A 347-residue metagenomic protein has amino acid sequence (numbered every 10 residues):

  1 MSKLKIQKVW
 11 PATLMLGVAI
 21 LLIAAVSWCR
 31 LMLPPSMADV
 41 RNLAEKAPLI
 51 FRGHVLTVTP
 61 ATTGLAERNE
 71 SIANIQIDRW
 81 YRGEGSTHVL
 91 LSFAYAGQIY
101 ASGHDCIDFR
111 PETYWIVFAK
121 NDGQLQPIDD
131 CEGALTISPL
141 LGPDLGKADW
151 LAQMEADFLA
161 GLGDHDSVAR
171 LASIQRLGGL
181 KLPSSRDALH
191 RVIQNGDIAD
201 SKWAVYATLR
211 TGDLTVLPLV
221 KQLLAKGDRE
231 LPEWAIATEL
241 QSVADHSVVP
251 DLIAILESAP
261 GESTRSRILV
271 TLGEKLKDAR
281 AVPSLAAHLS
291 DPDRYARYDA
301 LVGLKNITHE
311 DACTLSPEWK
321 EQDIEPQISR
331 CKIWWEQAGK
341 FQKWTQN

Functional and structural regions predicted by a protein language model:
K8-Q194, I198-R210, L219-A225, T238 (+4 more regions): Transition segments tied to proteolytic processing and entry into folded domains
H165-R170, A199-S201, D228-E233, G261-R265 (+3 more regions): Positions within the helices of HEAT/ARM-like alpha-solenoid repeats
A172-S173, A204-V205, P232-I236, R265-I268 (+2 more regions): Conserved hydrophobic register position within alpha-solenoid helical repeats
R176, A207-R210, T238-S242, T271 (+3 more regions): Core register positions within helices of long alpha-helical scaffolds
E230-H246, P250-L276: Alpha-helical adaptor scaffolds
A279-Q322: Extended alpha-helical scaffolding segments
A312-N347: Terminal, low-structured helical/coil segments at or just beyond the last alpha-helical repeat
